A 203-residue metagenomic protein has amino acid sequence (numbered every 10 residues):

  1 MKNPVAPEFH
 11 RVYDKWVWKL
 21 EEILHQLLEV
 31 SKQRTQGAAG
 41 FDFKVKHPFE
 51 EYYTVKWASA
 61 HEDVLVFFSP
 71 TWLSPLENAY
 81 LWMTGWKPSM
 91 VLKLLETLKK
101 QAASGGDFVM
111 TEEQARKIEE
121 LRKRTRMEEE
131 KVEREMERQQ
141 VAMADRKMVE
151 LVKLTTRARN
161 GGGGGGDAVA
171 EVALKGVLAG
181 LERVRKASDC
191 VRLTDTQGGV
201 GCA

Functional and structural regions predicted by a protein language model:
K2-G201: Transcription factor C-terminal regulatory/effector domains that mediate ligand binding, dimerization, and co-regulator
